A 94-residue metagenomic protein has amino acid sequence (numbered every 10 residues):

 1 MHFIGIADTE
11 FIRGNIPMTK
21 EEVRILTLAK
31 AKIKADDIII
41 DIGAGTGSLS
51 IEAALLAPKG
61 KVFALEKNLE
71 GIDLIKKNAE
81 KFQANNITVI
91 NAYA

Functional and structural regions predicted by a protein language model:
M1-I40, L74-K77, K81: Class I SAM-dependent transferase core
G43: Conserved S-adenosyl-L-methionine
T46-P58: Conserved SAM-binding loop of SAM-dependent methyltransferases across substrates and taxa, primarily the Class I
K59-F63: Short beta-strand element of Class I
L65-A94: S-adenosyl-L-methionine
